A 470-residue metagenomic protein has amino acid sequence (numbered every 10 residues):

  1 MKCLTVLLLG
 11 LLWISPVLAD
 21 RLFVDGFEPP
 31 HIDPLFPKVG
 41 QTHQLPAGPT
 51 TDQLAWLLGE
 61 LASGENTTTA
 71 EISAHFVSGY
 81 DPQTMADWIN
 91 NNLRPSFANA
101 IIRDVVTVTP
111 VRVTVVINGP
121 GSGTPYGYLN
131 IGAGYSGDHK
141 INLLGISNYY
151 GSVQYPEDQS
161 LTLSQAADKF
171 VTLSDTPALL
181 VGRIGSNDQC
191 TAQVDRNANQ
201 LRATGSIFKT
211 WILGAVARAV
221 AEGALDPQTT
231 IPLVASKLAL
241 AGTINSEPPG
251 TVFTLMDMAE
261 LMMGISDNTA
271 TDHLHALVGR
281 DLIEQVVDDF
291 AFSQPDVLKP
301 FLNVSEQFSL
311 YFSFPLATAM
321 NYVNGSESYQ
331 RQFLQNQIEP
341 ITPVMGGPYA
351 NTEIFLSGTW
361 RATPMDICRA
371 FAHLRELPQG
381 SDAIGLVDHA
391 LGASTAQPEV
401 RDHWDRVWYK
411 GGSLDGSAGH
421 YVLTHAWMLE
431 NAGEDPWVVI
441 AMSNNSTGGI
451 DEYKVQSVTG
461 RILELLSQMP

Functional and structural regions predicted by a protein language model:
I32-S63, G151-V153: Short, low-complexity N-terminal intrinsically disordered segments enriched in polar/charged residues
F36, H43-L45, E60-V111: Short solvent-exposed beta->alpha transition segments
Y128-G137, G145-L173, G346-P470: Structured C-terminal helix/loop/strand segments within mature extracytoplasmic catalytic/sensor domains
Y155-T162, P249-G347, M365: Active-site-adjacent helix/loop patches that line small-molecule binding or acyl-intermediate pockets
P156-A198, T229-P232, I440: A short, well-structured edge-of-sheet supersecondary motif
R202-I231, V439: Active-site SXXK
F208, E222-T251: Short, glycine/proline-biased beta-turn/loop segments that scaffold the active-site neighborhood
